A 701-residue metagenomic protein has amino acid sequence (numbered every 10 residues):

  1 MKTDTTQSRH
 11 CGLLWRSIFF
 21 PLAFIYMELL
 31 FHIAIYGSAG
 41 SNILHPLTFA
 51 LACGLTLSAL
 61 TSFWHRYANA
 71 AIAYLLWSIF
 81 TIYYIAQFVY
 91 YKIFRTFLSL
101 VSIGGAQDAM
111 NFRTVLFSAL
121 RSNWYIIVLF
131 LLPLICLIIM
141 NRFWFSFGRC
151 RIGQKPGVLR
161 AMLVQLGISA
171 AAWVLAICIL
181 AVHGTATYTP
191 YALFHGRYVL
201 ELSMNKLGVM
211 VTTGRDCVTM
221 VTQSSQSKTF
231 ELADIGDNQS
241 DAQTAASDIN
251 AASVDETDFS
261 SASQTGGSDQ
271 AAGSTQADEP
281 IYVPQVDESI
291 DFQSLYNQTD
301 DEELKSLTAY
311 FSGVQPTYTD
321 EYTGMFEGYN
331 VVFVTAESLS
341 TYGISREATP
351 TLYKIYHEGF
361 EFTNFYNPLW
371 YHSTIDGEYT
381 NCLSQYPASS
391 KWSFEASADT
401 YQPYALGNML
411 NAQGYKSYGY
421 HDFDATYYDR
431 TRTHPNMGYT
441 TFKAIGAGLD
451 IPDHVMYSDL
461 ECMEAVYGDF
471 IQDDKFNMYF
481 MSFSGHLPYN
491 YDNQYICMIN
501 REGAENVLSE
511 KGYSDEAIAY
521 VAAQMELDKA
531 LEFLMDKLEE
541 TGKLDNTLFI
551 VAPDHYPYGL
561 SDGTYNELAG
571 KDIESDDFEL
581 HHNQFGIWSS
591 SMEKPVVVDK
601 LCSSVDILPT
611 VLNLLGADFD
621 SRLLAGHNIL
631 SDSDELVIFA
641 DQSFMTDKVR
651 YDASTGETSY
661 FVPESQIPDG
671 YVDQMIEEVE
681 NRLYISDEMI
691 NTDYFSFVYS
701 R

Functional and structural regions predicted by a protein language model:
K2-V283: Transmembrane and membrane-interface helices of multi-pass, inner-membrane envelope-modifying transferases
T5-T6, H32, Y36, L51 (+16 more regions): Alpha-helical context
L14, Q107, R113, A181 (+9 more regions): Short, well-ordered helical secondary-structure segments
N42, W64, A68-A71, L75 (+13 more regions): Generic, low-specificity signal for short hydrophobic/alpha-helical stretches with a mild N-terminal bias, encompassing
G267, Q276-F311: Extended low-complexity intrinsically disordered regions
N297-R701: Solvent-exposed soluble domains appended to multi-pass membrane proteins
